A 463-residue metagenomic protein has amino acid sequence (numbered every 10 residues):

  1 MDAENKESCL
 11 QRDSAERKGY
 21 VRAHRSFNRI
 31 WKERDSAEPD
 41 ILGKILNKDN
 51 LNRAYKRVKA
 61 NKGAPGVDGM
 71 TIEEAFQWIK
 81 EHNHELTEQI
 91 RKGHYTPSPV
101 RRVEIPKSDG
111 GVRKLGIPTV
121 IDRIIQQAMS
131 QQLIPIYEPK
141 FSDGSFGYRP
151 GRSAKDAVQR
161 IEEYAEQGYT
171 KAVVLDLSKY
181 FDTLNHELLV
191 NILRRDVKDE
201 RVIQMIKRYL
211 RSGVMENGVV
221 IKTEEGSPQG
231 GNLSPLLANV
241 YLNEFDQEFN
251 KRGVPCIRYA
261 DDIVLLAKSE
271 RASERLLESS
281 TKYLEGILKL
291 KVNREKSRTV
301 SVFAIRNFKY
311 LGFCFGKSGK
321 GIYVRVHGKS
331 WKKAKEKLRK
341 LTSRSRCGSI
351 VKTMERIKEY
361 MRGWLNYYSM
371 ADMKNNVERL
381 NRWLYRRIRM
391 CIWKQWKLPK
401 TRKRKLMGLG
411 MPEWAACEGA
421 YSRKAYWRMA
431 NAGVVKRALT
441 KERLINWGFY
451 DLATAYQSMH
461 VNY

Functional and structural regions predicted by a protein language model:
M1-K80: Non-catalytic, polymerase-adjacent accessory regions of viral genome-replication enzymes
L46-L51, P99-R101, S108, V351-Y368: Core structural elements
I79, N83, N381-I388: Short amphipathic alpha-helical coiled-coil/interface segments
Q89-E104, S108, K140-N307: Conserved polymerase palm-domain catalytic core
R211, I287-R356, Y360-R362: A conserved non-catalytic segment of reverse transcriptases and RNA-directed RNA polymerases corresponding to the late
K222-E225, Y323, R339-T353, W364-N376 (+1 more regions): Short, solvent-exposed helix-loop connector elements
K296-I305, I357-Y360, V377-Y385, K400-L409: A glycine-rich phosphate-binding loop feature that marks nucleotide/adenosyl-phosphate handling sites
R387, W396-Y463: Extended C-terminal regions of large enzymes
